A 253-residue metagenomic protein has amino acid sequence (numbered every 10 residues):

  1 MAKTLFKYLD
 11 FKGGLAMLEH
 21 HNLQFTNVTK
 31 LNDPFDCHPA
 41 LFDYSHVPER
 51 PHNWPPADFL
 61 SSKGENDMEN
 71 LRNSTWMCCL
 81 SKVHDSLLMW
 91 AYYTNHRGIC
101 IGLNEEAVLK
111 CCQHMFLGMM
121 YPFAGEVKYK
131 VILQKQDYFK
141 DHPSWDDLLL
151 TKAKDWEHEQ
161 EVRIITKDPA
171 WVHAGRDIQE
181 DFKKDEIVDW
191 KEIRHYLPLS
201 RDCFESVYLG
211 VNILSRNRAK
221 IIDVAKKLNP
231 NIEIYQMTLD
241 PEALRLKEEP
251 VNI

Functional and structural regions predicted by a protein language model:
M1-I253: Partner-binding and oligomerization surfaces adjacent to conserved cores of proteins that assemble macromolecular
